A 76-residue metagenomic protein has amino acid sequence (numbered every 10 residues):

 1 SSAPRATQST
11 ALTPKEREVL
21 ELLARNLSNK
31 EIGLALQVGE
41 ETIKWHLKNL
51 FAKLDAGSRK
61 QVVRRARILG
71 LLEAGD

Functional and structural regions predicted by a protein language model:
S2-K48, K53, I68-G75: Helix-turn-helix DNA-binding segment
G57-G70: Short, basic, alpha-helical segments at the C-terminal edge of helix-turn-helix-like DNA-binding modules
K60, G75-D76: A generic structural-conservation signal
